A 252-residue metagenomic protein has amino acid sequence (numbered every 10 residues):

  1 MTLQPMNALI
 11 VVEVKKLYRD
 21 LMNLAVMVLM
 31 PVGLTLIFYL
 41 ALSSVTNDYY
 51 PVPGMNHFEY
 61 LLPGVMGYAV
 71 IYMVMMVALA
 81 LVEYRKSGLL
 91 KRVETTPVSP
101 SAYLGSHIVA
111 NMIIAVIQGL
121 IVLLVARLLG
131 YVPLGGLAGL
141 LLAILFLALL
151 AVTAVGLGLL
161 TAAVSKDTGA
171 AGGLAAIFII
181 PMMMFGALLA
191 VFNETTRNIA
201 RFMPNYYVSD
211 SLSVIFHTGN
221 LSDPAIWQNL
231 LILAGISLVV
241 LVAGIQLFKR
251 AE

Functional and structural regions predicted by a protein language model:
M1-M30, S87-G88: Aromatic- and glycine-rich beta-strand/loop motifs that create alpha-glucan
A8, V12-K16, K91-T95, K166 (+2 more regions): Short amphipathic alpha-helical coupling elements at transmembrane boundaries
Y18-T46, F58-M76, A115-G119, A175-M184 (+1 more regions): Hydrophobic alpha-helical transmembrane segments of multi-pass membrane transport/permease proteins
G33-F38, H57-L129: Hydrophobic alpha-helical transmembrane segments of multi-pass membrane transport proteins
I37-V45, A162-Y206: Transmembrane helix segments
F38-T46, A126-L134, A138, S165-K166 (+3 more regions): Short helix-capping/hinge motifs at transmembrane helix termini and TM-loop junctions
P51-V52, P133, G186-V240, L247: Membrane-interfacial helix-loop-helix junctions in multi-pass membrane proteins
P100, L104-I180, I226-L230, A234 (+1 more regions): Alpha-helical transmembrane segments and their short interhelical loops
